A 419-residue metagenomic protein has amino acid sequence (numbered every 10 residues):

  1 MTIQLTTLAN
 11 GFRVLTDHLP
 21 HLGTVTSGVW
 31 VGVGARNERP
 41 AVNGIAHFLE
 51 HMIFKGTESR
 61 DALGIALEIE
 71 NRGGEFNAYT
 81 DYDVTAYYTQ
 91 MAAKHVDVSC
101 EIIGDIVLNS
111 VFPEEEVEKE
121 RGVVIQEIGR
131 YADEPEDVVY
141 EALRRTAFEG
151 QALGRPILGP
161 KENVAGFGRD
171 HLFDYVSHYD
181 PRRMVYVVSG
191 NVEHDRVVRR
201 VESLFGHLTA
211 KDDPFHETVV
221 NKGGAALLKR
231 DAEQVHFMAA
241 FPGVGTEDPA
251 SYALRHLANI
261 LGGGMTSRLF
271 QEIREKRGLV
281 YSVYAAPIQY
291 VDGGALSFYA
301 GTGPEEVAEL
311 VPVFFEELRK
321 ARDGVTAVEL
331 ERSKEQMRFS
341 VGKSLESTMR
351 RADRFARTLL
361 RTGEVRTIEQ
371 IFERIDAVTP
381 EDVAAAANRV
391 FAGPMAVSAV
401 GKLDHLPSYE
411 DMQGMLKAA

Functional and structural regions predicted by a protein language model:
M1-T24: N- or domain-start disorder-to-order transition segments that initiate the globular core
T7, H18, A62-H216, L227 (+3 more regions): Charge-rich, well-structured scaffold segments of protease-associated domains
L19, G28-W30, D213-R268: His/Glu-based metal-binding/catalytic segments typifying zinc-dependent metallopeptidases
G23-V25, V96, E247: A short local loop/turn or secondary-structure capping micro-motif enriched for an aromatic residue
T26-Q90, I260-L279: M16/MPP (pitrilysin/insulinase) zinc-metallopeptidase core fold and M16-derived inactive scaffolds
E38, V42, V96, C100 (+5 more regions): Short, charged, low-complexity patches
H47, H51, H194, H236: Histidine-centered active-site/metal-ligand motif
H47, R255, A285-A286: Short catalytic/ligand-gating loop segments at beta-alpha or beta-beta junctions within enzyme catalytic domains
